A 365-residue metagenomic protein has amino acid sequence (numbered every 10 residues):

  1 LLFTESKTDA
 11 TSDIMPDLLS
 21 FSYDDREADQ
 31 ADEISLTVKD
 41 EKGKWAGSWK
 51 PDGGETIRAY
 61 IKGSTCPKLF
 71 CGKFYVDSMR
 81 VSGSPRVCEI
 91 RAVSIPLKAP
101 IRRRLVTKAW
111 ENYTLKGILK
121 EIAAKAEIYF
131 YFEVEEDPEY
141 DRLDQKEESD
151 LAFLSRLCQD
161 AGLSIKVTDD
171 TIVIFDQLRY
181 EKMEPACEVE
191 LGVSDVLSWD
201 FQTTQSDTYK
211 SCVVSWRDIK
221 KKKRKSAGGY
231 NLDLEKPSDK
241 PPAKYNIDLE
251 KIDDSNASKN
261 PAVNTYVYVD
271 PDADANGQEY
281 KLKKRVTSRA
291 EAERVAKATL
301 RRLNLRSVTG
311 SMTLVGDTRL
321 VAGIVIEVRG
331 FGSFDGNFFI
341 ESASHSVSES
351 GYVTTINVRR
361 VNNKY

Functional and structural regions predicted by a protein language model:
L1-K98: Assembly/oligomerization scaffold segments
F21-D52, V196-Y365: An acidic/polar, Gly/Ser/Thr-rich interaction patch typically located in mid-to-C-terminal regions of proteins
S35-T37, T56-Y60, K73-D77, E89-V93 (+6 more regions): Soluble periplasmic/extracytoplasmic beta-strand elements of cell-envelope proteins
I61-G63, D176, G330-G332: Conserved "cap/hinge" positions at secondary-structure junctions
K73-S82, L178-E181, F339-Y352: Short, compositionally biased
V87-I90, S94-P96, F132-T208: Short beta-strand-centered interaction patches in the first periplasmic/extracellular domains of large envelope
L97-V106, K116-Q145: N-terminal export/assembly leaders
N112-K125, E147-S155, Q159, Q202 (+1 more regions): Polar, S/T/G-rich
